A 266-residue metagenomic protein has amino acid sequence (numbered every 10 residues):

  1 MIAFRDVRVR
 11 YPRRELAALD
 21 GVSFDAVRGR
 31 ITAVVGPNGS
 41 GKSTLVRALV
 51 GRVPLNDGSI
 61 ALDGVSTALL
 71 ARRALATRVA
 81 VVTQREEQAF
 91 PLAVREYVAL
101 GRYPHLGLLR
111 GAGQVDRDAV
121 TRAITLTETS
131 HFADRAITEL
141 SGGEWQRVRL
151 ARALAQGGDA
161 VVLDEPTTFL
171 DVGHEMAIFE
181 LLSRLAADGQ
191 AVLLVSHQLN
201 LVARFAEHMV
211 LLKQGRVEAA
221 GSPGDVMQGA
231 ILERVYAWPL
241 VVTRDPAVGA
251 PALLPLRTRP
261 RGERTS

Functional and structural regions predicted by a protein language model:
M1-F4, V9-G21, L69-A71, A89: A short, flexible loop at the N-terminus of ABC-type nucleotide-binding domains that lies
V35-P37: The feature captures the beta-strand-to-loop junction immediately N-terminal to the Walker
V50: Helix-to-loop junction immediately C-terminal to a conserved catalytic motif
G58-S66, L75: Conserved ABC transporter NBD signature motif
A99, Q114-F132: Conserved ABC ATPase "signature" region
G111, A136-L140, E144: Conserved ABC ATPase signature
V161-E165: Catalytic Walker B motif of ABC-type/P-loop ATPase nucleotide-binding domains
